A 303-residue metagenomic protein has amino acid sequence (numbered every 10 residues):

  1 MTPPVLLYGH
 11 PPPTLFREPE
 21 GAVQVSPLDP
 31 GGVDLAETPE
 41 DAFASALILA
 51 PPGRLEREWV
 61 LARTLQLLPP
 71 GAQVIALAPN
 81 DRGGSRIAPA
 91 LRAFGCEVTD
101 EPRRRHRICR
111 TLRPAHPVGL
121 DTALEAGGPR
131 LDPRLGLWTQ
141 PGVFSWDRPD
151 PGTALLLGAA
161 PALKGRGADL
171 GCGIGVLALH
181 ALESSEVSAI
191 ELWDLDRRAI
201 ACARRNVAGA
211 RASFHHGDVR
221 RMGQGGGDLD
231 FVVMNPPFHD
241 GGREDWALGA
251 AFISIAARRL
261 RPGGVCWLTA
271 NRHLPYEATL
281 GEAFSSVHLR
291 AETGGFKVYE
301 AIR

Functional and structural regions predicted by a protein language model:
M1-G31, D150-M234: Conserved SAM/SAH cofactor-binding pocket of Class I
T2-A115, W267, H273, E277-F284 (+1 more regions): Accessory substrate-recognition/RNA-binding modules or partner subunits associated with SAM-dependent
S45-L55, L170-L177, L229-G242, A256: Conserved proline-anchored active-site loop of SAM-dependent methyltransferases that bridges a beta-strand
W59-P70, A250-P262: A short glycine-rich, Lys/Arg-flanked "PGG" loop and its adjoining helix->strand segment in the class I
P79, D194-R197, L248, N271-R272: Short beta->alpha hinge that forms the Motif I/post-I loop of the SAM-binding pocket
E101-K164: SAM-dependent Rossmann-like transferase core, predominantly class I methyltransferases with a strong bias toward
A199, F252, Y276: Conserved short alpha-helix immediately C-terminal to the canonical SAM/SAH-binding motif I of Rossmann-like
